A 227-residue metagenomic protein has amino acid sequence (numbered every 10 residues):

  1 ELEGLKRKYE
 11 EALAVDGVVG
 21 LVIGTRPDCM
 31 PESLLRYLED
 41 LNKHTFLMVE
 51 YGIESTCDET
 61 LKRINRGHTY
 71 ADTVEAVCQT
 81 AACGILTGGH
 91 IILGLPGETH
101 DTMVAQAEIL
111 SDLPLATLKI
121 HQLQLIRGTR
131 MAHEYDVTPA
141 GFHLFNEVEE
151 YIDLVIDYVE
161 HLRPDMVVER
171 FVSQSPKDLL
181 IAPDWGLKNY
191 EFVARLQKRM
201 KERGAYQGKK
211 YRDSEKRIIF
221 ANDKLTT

Functional and structural regions predicted by a protein language model:
E1-L2, V15-M30, T45-T73, A116-H121: Core AdoMet radical
E1-R7, E11, D28-S33, E98-D101: Conserved glycine-rich "GG(E/T)P / GGGxP" loop and the immediately following alpha-helix in the radical SAM core
G4, I64-D72, E98-A105, P139-E150 (+1 more regions): Alpha-helix N-cap and loop-to-helix initiation/capping positions
Y9-D16, R36-F46, C78-A82: Acidic (Asp/Glu)-rich catalytic clusters
Y9-G20, T25, A107-E147: N-terminal/domain-start segments enriched in small and hydrophobic, helix-friendly residues, covering either
L34, K62, H100, R130-A132 (+1 more regions): Short, well-ordered secondary-structure micro-motifs
A71-M131, E149-Q174: Conserved C-terminal portion of the radical SAM core fold that forms the substrate/S-adenosylmethionine-binding
T117, L125-T227: Auxiliary Fe-S-binding modules of radical SAM enzymes
